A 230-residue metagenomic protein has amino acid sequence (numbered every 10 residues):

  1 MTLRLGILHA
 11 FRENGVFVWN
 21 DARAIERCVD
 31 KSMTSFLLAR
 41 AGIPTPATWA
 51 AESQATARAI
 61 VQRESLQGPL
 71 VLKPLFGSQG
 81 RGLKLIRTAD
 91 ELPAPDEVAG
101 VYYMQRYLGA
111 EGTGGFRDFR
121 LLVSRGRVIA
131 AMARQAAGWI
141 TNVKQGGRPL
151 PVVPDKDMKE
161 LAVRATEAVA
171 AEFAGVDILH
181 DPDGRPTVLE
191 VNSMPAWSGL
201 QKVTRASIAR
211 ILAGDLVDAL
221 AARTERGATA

Functional and structural regions predicted by a protein language model:
M1-A47: Conserved N-proximal alpha/beta basic substrate-recognition cap immediately N-terminal to, or forming the N-lobe
P44-Q67: Rossmann-like NAD(P)H-binding beta-loop-alpha module
A47, P69-L72, Y102-Q105, F173-V176: A short linear hydrophobic-aromatic micro-motif
L70, I129-A130, A174, T187-E190: Protein kinase-like catalytic core scaffold
Q79-T166: Phosphate-binding site of ATP-dependent enzymes
L121-V123, G184-G199: A short beta-strand motif that forms the metal-chelation/ATP-contact edge of phosphoryl-transfer active sites
W139-Q145, S198-A206: A short, polar/charged loop-to-alpha-helix boundary motif
I140-V188, R210-T229: A long amphipathic alpha-helix within ATP-dependent nucleotide-binding catalytic cores
